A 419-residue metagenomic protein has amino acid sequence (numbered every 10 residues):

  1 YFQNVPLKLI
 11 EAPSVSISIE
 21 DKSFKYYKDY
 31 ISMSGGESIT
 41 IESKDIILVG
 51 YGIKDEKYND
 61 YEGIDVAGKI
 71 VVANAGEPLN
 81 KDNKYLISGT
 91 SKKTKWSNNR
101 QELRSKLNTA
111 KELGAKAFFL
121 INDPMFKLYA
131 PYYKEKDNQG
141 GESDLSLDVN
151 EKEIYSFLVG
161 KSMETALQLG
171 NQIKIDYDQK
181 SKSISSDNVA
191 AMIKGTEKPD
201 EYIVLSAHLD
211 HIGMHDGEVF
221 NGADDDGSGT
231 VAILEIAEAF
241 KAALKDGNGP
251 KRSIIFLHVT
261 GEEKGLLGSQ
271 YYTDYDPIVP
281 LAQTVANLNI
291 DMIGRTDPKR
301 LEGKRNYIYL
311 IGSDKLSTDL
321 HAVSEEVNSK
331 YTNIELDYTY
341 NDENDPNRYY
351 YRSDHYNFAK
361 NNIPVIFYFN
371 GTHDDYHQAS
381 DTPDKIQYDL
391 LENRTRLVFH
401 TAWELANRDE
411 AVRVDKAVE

Functional and structural regions predicted by a protein language model:
Y1-G35, L107, A115, L120-D148 (+1 more regions): Protein/peptide-recognition domains central to ubiquitin and immune signaling
Y1-L86, V323: Noncatalytic luminal/extracellular "stalk/propeptide" segments of secretory-pathway proteins
Q3-P6, M33-E37, K44, L48-G50 (+9 more regions): Second-shell loop/turn segments in exported
N4, L48, I70-N74, K116-I121 (+11 more regions): Structural recognition of the beta-strand scaffold that forms the well-ordered cores of secreted hydrolase catalytic
Y26, E164, K198, V259-F367: Metal-dependent peptidase/peptidase-like ectodomains
M33-G63, S143-G222, E238, A242-D246: Soluble metallo-hydrolase cores and metallopeptidase-like ectodomains found primarily in the secretory/periplasmic
L158-V159, E238, F369-E419: His/Asp/Glu-rich mid-to-C-terminal helical/loop segments that flank catalytic regions of hydrolases
E238-G265, I290: Short helix-loop-beta-strand segments that form the rim/entrance of peptidase-like active sites
